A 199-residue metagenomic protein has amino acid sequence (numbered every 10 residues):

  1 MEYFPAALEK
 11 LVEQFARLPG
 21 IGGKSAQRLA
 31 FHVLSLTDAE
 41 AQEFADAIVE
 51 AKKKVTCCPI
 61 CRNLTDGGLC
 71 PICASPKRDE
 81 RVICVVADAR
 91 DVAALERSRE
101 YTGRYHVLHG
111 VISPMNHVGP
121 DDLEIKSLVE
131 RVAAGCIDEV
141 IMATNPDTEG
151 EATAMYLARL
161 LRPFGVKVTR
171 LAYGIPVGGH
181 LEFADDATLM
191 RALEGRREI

Functional and structural regions predicted by a protein language model:
E2-L8, R17, A30-V92: Cys/His-rich Zn2+-binding cysteine-cluster or related metal-binding knuckle/ribbon modules and their
Y3, L36, E40, N116-P120 (+2 more regions): Catalytic cores of large soluble enzymes that bind and process phosphate-bearing ligands
E9-A16, Q27, V33-L36, N63-L64 (+3 more regions): S-adenosyl-L-methionine-dependent methyltransferase catalytic core, i.e., the SAM/SAH-binding region
A16, L34, V49, D66 (+7 more regions): Signal for well-folded cores of large energy- and translation-related assemblies
A26, S75-T144: Extended interfacial segments that mediate partner engagement and assembly in macromolecular machines
V129-I141, N145-I199: Long C-terminal interaction/binding lobes of large macromolecular proteins
